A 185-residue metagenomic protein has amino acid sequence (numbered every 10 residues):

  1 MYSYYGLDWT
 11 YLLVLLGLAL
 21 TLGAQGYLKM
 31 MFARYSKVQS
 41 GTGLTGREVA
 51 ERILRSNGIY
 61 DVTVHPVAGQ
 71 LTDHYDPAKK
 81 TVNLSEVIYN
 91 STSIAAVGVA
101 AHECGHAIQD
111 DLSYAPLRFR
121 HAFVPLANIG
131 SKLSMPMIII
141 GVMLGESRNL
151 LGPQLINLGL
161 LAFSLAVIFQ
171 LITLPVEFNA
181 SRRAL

Functional and structural regions predicted by a protein language model:
Y2-Y4, G26-G130, I168-L185: Polar-ligand-bearing catalytic/cofactor-coordination segments of membrane-embedded or membrane-tethered inner-membrane
G6-V14, N149-A162: Hydrophobic alpha-helical transmembrane segments
Y11-Y27, A122: N-terminal, Lys/Arg- and Ser/Thr-rich interaction peptides
L16, A127, S131-S134, I156-G159 (+2 more regions): Alpha-helical transmembrane segments of integral membrane proteins, emphasizing hydrophobic/aromatic residues
G17-L22, G141, A162-T173: Alpha-helical transmembrane segments of multi-pass membrane proteins
Q109, G145, F163: Short, electropositive, low-hydrophobicity segments enriched in small/polar residues
F123-L150: Post-HExxH zinc-binding segment in Zn-dependent metallohydrolases
